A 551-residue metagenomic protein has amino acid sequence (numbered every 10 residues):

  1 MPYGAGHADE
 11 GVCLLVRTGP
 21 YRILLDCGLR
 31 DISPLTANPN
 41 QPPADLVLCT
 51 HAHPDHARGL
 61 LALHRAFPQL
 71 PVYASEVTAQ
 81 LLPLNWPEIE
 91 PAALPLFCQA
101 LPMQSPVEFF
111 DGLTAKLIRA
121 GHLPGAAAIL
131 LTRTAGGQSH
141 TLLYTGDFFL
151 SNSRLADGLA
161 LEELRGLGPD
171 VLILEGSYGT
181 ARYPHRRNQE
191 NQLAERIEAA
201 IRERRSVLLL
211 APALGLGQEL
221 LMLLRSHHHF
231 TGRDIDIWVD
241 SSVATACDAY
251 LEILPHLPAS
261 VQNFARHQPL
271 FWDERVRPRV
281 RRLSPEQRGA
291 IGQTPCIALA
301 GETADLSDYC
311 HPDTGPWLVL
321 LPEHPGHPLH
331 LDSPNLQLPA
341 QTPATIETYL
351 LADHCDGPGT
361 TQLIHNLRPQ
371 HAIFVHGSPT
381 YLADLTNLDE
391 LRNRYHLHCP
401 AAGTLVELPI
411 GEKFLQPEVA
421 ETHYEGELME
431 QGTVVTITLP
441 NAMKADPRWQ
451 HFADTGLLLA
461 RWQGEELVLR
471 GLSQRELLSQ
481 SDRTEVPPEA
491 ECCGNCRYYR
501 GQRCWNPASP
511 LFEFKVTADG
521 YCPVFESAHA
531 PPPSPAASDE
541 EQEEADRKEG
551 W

Functional and structural regions predicted by a protein language model:
M1-L48, H53-W238, A244, L254: His/Asp/Glu-rich metal-coordinating catalytic cores of metallo-dependent phosphodiesterases/hydrolases acting on
A8, Q104-F109, T245-A246, H327-P328 (+3 more regions): A short acidic, often aromatic-flanked loop/helix-cap motif at beta-alpha or helix-coil junctions that lines enzyme
C13, R30, H330-P334, Y349 (+6 more regions): Amphipathic alpha-helical heptad-repeat segments
P43-V47, G179-R182, Q293-I297, P343-T348: Short, basic, glycine/proline-bearing loop/turn elements
H53, R186-E190, R279, A300 (+1 more regions): A conditional alpha-helix N-cap/helix-loop micro-motif detector
Q192-H330, H365-R368, F374-A383, N387-E418 (+2 more regions): Hard-cation-handling environments
N335-T360: Generic long, charged, amphipathic alpha-helical segments
L478-W551: Cysteine-centered metal-binding/redox modules
